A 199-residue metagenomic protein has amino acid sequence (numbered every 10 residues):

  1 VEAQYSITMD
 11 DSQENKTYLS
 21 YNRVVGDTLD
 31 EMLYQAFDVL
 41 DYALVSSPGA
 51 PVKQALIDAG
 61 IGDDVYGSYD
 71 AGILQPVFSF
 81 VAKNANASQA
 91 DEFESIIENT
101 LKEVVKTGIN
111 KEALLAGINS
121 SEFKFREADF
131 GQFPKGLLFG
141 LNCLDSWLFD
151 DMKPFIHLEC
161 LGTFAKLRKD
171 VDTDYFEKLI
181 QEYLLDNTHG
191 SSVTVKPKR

Functional and structural regions predicted by a protein language model:
V1-M9, Q13-K16, S20: Hydrophobic, small-residue-rich alpha-helical packing segments that form membrane-like cores
N15, L29, L33-Y34: Disorder-to-helix initiation segments
N15-G26, K53-R168, T188-K198: M16 family metallopeptidases and their MPP-like homologs
M32-L44: Active/ligand-binding-proximal structured segments within catalytic/core domains that scaffold catalytic residues
T173-D174, K198-R199: Extended non-catalytic domains of envelope/secretory-pathway proteins
E177-I180: Conserved functional hotspot residues or short segments at active or partner-binding sites across diverse domains
